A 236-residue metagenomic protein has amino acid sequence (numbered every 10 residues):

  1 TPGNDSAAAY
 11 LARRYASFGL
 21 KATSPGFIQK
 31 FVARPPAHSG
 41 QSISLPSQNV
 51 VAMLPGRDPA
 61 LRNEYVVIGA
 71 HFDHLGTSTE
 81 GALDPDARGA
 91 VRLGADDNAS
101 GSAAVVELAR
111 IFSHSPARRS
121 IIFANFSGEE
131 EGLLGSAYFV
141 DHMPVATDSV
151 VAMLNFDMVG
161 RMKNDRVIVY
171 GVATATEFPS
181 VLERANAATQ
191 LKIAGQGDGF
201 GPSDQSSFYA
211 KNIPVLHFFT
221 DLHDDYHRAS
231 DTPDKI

Functional and structural regions predicted by a protein language model:
T1-P55: A non-catalytic alpha/beta surface segment that caps or lines the substrate-entry region of metallo-dependent hydrolase
P2-N4, R62-Y65, T77-L83, L133-A137 (+2 more regions): Short, solvent-exposed loop/turn and secondary-structure capping segments
P2-S17, G26, S100-E107, I111 (+7 more regions): Extracytoplasmic/secreted proteins, especially bacterial periplasmic and envelope-associated proteins
A12-T23, P36, P55, E107-A117 (+3 more regions): Sec-exported extracytoplasmic/periplasmic mature domains
Y15, K21-A22, P35-H38, R57-P59 (+5 more regions): Solvent-exposed loop/turn segments at secondary-structure junctions within structured extracellular/periplasmic domains
A52, L61, I68-H74, S78-L133: Alpha-helical metal-binding/catalytic segments enriched in His/Glu/Asp
R110, H114, D224-I236: His/Asp/Glu-rich mid-to-C-terminal helical/loop segments that flank catalytic regions of hydrolases
F126-H223, D234-K235: Metal-dependent peptidase/peptidase-like ectodomains
